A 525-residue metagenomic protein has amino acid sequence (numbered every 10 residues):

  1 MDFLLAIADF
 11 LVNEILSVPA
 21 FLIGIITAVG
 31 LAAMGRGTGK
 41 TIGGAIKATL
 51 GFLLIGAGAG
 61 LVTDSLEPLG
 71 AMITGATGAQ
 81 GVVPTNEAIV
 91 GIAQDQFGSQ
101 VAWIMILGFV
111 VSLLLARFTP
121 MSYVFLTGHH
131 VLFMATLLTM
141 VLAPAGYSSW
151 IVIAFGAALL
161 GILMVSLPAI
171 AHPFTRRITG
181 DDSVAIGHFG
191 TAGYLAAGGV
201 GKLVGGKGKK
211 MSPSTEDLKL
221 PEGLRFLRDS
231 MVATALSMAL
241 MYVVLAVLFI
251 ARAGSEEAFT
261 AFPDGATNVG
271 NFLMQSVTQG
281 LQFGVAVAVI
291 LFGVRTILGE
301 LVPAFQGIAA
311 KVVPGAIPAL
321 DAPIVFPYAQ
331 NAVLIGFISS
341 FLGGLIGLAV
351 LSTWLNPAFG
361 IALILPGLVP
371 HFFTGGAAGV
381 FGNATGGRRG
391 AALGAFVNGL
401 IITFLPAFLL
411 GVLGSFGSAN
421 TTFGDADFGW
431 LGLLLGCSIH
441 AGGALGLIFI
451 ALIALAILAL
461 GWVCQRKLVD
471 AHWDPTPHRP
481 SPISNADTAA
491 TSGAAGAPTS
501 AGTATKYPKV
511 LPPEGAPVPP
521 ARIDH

Functional and structural regions predicted by a protein language model:
D2-G58, W103, L107, V111-I308 (+4 more regions): Signature of multi-pass transmembrane helix bundles
G43-D182, V333-F341, L345-A419: Early transmembrane hairpin of solute transport permeases
T77-A79, T85-A88, D182, E216 (+5 more regions): Generic structural motif recognizing short loop/turn segments at the entrances and edges of beta-strands
E87-S99, R225-V232, L320-L334: Juxtamembrane helix-loop boundaries in multi-pass membrane proteins
Q330-F341, G496, G502-T503, G515: Acidic, Ser/Thr-rich low-complexity segments on the non-lumenal side of membrane proteins
A501, H525: Histidine-centered metal-binding segments
Y507-L511, V518, I523: Hydrophobic/aromatic hotspots within intrinsically disordered, low-complexity regions
